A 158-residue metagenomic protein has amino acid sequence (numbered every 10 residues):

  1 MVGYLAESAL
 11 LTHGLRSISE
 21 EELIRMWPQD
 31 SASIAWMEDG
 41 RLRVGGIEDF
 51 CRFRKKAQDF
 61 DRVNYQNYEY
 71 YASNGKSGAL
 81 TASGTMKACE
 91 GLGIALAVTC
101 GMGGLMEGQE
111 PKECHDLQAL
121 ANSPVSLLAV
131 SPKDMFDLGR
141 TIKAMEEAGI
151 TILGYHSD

Functional and structural regions predicted by a protein language model:
G3-Y4, W27-P28, A88-G91, L96-A97 (+3 more regions): Solvent-exposed alpha-helices and their adjacent loops that cap or buttress functional pockets in soluble metabolic
Y4-A6, A32-M37, G78-T81, L96-G101 (+3 more regions): General beta-strand structural signal in soluble alpha/beta enzymes
Y4-A72: Glycine-rich nucleotide/cofactor/substrate-binding loop typically near the N-terminus or early in the first domain
T12-H13, G78-K87, T99, G104-C114 (+2 more regions): Short glycine/serine/threonine-rich phosphate/pyrophosphate-binding segments that cradle anionic phosphate groups
H13, Y68-S77, P124-K133: Flexible, glycine/proline-enriched loop segments at strand-loop-helix junctions that form or flank small-ligand binding
S17-I18, F50-R54, G104-N122, A144: A glycine- and small-aliphatic-rich helix-loop capping segment at beta-alpha/alpha-beta transitions that lines
E38-D39, H115-D158: A structural signal for small-residue-enriched, beta-sheet-centric alpha/beta enzyme cores and oligomeric scaffold folds
D49-V98, M102: A generic, well-ordered mixed alpha/beta core segment in the N-terminal half of proteins
